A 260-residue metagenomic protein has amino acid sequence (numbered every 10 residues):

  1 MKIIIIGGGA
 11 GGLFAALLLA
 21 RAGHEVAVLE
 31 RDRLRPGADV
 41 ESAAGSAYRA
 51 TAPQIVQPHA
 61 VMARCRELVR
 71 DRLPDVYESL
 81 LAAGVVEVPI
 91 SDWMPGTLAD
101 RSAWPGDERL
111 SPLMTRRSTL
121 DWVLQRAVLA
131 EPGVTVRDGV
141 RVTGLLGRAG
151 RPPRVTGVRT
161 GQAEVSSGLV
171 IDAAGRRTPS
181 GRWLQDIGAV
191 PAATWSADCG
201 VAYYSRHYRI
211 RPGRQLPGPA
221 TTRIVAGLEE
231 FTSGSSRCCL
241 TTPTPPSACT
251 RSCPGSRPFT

Functional and structural regions predicted by a protein language model:
M1-A38: N-terminal Rossmann-like FAD-binding beta1-loop-alpha1 element of flavoenzymes
L18, A22, P36-P95: N-terminal FAD cofactor-binding segment of flavoenzymes
A60-V61, D107-R126, A173, P179 (+1 more regions): Short beta-strand to alpha-helix junction loop
L98-R117, V155-G157, R251: Helix-loop-beta segment of a Rossmann-like dinucleotide-binding subdomain
D138-R154: A conserved short coil-to-beta-strand element within the FAD-binding core of flavoproteins
V158, V165-R177, L184: Short hydrophobic core segments
Q185-G218: Central beta-strand plus flanking loop segment that forms part of the substrate or channel wall within the catalytic
G227-T260: Conserved FAD/dinucleotide-binding core of flavoprotein oxidoreductases
